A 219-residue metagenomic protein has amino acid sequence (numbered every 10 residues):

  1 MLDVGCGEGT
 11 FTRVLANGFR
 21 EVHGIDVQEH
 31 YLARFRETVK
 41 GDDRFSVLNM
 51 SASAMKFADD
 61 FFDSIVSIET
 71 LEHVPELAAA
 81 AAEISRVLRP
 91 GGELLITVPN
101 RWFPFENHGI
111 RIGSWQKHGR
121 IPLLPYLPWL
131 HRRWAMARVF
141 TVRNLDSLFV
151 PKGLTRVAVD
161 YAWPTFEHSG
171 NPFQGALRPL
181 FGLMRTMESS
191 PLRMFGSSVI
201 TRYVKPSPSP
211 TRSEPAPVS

Functional and structural regions predicted by a protein language model:
M1-G7: Conserved class I S-adenosyl-L-methionine
E8-A54: Class I SAM-dependent methyltransferase SAM/SAH-binding core
R13-A16, A81-S85: A structural alpha-helix within SAM-dependent methyltransferase catalytic domains
S53-S64: A short acidic, Gly/Pro-enriched loop at the edge of an enzyme's catalytic core that lines a small-molecule cofactor
S67-T70: A short beta-strand submotif of the Rossmann-like class I SAM-dependent methyltransferase core that lines
P75-E83, E93-R202: S-adenosyl-L-methionine-dependent methyltransferase catalytic module, highlighting the catalytic core
L192-S219: Core SAM-dependent methyltransferase catalytic element
